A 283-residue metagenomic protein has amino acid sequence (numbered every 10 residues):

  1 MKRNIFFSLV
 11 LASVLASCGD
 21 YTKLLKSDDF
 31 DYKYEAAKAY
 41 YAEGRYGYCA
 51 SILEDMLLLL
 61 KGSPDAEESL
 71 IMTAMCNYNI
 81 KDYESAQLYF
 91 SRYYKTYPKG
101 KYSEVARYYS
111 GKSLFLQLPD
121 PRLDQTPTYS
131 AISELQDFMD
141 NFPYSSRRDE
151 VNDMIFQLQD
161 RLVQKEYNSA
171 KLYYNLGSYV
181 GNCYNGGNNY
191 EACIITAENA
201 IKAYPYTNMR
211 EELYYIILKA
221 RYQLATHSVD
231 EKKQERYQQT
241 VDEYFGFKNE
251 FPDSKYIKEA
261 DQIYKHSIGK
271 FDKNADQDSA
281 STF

Functional and structural regions predicted by a protein language model:
K2-F6, V14-F283: Acidic, polar-rich low-complexity tracts and alpha-helical solenoid repeat scaffolds
